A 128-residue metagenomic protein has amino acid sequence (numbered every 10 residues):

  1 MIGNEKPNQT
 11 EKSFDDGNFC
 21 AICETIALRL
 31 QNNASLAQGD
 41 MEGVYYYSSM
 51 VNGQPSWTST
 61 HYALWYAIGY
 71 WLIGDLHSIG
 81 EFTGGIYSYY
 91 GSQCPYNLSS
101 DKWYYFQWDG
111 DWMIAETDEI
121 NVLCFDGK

Functional and structural regions predicted by a protein language model:
M1-Q9: Glycine-biased low-complexity/repetitive sequence motifs
N8, K12-K128: Interface elements of modular peptide-recognition networks comprising either
